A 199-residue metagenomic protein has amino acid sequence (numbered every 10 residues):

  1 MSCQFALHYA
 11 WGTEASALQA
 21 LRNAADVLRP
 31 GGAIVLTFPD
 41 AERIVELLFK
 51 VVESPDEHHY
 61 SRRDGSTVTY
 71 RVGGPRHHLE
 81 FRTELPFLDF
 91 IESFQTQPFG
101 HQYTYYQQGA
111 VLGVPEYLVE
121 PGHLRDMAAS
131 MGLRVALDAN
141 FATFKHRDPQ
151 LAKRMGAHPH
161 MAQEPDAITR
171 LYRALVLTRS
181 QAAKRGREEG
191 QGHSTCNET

Functional and structural regions predicted by a protein language model:
S2: A conserved beta-strand element that flanks and buttresses the S-adenosyl-L-methionine
L7-H8, P39-I44: Short "lid" loop at the C-terminus of a central beta-strand within the Rossmann-like core of SAM-dependent
H8, A15-P30: A short glycine-rich, Lys/Arg-flanked "PGG" loop and its adjoining helix->strand segment in the class I
G12-E14, E46-F49: Short, solvent-exposed loop/turn and secondary-structure capping segments
T13-A20, I34, E120-L124, N140: Alpha-helical interaction elements in eukaryotic regulators
N23-D26, L36, L47, L88: N-terminal pre-domain and mature-chain start segments
P30-P39: Conserved beta-strand signature within the Rossmann-like core of class I S-adenosyl-L-methionine
F49-T199: C-terminal lobe and adjacent flexible extensions of AdoMet/dcAdoMet transferase-like proteins
